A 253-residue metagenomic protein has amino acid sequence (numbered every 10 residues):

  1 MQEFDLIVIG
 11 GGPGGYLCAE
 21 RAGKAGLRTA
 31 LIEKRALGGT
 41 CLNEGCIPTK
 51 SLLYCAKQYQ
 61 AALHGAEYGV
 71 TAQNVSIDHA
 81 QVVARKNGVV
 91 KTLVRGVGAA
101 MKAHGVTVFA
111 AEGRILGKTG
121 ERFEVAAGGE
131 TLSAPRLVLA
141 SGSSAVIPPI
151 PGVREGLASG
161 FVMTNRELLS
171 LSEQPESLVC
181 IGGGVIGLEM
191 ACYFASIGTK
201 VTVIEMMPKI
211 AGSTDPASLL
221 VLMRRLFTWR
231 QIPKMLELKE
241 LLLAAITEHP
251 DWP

Functional and structural regions predicted by a protein language model:
Q2-F4, R21-L27, I32-Q174, M207-A211 (+3 more regions): Glycine-rich flavin
Q2-G12, E176-I181: Beta1/beta-strand and adjacent pyrophosphate-binding region of the FAD-binding site in flavoprotein oxidoreductases
L6-A30, M190-A195: N-terminal Rossmann-like FAD-binding beta1-loop-alpha1 element of flavoenzymes
G10-G15, G142, G182-G187: Conserved phosphate-binding and hydrolysis motifs of nucleotide-dependent enzymes
G12, V90-K91, G184, P216: Short alpha-helix boundary/capping motifs
E173-M206, T214: Rossmann-like NAD(P)H-binding beta-loop-alpha module
